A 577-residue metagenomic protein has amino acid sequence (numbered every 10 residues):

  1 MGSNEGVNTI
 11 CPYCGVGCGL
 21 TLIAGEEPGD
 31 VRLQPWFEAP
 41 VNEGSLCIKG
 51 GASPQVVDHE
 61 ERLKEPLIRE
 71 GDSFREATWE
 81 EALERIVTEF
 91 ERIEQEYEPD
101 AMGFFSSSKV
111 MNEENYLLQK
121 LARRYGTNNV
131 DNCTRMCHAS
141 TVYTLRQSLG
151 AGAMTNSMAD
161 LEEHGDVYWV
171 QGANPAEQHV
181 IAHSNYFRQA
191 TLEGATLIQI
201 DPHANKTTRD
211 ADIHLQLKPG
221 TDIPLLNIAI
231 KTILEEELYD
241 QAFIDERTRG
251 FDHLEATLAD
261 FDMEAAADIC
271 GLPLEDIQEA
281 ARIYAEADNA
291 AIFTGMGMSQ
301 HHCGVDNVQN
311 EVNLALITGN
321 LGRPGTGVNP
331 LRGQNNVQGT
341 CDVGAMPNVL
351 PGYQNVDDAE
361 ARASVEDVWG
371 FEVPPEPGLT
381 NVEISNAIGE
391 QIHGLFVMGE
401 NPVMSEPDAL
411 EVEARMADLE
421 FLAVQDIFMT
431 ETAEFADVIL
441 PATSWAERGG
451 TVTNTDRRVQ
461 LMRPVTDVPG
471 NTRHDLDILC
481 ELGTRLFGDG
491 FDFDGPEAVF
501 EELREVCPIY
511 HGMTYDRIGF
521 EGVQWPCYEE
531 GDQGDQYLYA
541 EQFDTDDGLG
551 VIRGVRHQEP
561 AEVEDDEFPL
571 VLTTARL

Functional and structural regions predicted by a protein language model:
M1-E236, R247, P273, G370-P374 (+3 more regions): N-terminal export/assembly segments and adjacent metallocofactor-ligating motifs of anaerobic energy-metabolism
V31, V130, D240-Q241, I277 (+7 more regions): Acidic/polar loop patches that form or flank catalytic/metal-binding clefts of enzymes that bind anionic ligands
D72-S73, L238-L274, N355-E360, F371-E372 (+1 more regions): N-terminal leader/propeptide and maturation segments of large enzyme subunits in energy/redox metabolism and hydrolases
Y168, L197, H214-Q216, A290 (+3 more regions): Short, well-ordered beta-strand core segments
P175-N185, P402-E411, G450-T453: Glycine/threonine-rich flexible loop motifs
K206, I427-P464: Flexible glycine/proline-rich, aromatic-decorated loop/lid segments
Y284-N386, D456, L486, E530-D532 (+2 more regions): A glycine-rich, hydrophobic/aromatic-adjacent loop/helix-cap motif
L331, Q338-P347, A498-L577: Long, low-complexity segments enriched in small/aliphatic residues
